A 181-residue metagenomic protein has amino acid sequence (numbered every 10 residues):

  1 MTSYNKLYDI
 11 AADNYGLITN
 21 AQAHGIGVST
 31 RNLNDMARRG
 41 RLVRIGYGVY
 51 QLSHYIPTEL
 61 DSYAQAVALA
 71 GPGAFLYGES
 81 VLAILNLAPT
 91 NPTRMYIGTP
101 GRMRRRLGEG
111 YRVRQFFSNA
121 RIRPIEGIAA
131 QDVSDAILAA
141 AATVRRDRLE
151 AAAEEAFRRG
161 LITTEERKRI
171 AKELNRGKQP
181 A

Functional and structural regions predicted by a protein language model:
T2-V28, N32-A37, I45-R112, F116-A181: Nucleic-acid-binding surface
G40: Glycine-centered, phosphate/nucleic-acid-interacting loop/turn motifs that mediate DNA/RNA or nucleotide
